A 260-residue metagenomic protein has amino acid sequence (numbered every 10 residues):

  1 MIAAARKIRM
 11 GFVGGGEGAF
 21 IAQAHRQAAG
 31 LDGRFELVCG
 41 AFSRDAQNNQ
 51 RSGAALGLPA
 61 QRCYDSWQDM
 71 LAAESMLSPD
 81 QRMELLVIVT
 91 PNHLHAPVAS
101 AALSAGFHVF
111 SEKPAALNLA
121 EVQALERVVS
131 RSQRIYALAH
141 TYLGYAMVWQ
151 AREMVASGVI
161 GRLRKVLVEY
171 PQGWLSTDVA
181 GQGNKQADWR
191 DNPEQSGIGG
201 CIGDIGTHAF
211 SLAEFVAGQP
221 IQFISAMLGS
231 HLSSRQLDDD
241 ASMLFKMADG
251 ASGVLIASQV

Functional and structural regions predicted by a protein language model:
M1-L58: N-terminal Rossmann-like dinucleotide-binding module
C39, L85, K165: Short, Asp-centered acidic motifs that coordinate Mg2+ and/or phosphate in catalytic or ligand-binding sites
F42, V87-I88, S111, V168: Redox-cofactor binding/interface segments in oxidoreductases and associated redox assembly factors
R62-M83: A structured beta-alpha segment of the ubiquitous adenosine-cofactor-binding alpha/beta core
L85, P91-G144, G158: Beta-strand-loop-alpha-helix segment that lines the small-molecule cofactor/substrate pocket of alpha/beta enzymes
T90-P91, A257: Short glycine-/small-residue-rich Rossmann-like dinucleotide-binding loops
Y142-R235: Predominantly a Rossmann-like dinucleotide-binding segment in NAD(P)-dependent oxidoreductases
H231-D238, A248-V260: NAD(P)-dinucleotide binding in Rossmann-like oxidoreductases
